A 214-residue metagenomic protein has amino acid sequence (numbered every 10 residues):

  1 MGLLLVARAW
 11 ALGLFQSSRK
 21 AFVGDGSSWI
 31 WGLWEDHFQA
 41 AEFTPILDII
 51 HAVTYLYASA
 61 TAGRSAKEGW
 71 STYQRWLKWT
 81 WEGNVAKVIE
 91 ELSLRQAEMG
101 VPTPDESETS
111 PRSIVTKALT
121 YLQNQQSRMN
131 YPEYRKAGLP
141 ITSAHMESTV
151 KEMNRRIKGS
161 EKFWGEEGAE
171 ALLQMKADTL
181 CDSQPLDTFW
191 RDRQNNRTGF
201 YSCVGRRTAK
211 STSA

Functional and structural regions predicted by a protein language model:
M1-A214: Catalytic center-proximal scaffold of phosphoryl-transfer enzymes
